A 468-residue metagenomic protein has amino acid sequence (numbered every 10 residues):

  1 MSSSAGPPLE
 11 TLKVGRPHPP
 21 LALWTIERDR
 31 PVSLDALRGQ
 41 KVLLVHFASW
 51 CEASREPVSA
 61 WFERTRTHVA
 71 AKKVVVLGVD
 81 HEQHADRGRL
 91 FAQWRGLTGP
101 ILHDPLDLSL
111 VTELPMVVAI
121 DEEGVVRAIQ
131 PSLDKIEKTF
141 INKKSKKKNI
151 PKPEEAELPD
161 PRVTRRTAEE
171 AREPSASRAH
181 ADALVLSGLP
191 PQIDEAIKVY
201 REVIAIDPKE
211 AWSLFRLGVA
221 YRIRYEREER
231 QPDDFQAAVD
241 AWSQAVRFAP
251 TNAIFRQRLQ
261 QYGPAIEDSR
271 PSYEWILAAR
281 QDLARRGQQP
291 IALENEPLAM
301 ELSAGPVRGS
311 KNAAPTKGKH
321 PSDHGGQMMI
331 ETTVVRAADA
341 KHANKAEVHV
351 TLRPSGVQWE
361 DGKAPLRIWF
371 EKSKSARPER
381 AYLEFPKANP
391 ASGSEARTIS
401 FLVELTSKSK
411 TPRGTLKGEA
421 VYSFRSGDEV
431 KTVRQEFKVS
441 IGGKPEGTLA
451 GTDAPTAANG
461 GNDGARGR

Functional and structural regions predicted by a protein language model:
M1-L34, E56, A313-T333: N-terminal "domain-start" segment that seeds a small globular fold
L21-V42, T167-E170, D339: A short beta-strand-turn-helix
Q40-V42, E56-V79: Conserved helix-turn-beta segment immediately C-terminal to the redox Cys motif in thioredoxin-like folds
H46-E63, W359-E360: Conserved redox-active cysteine motifs that mediate thiol-disulfide chemistry, especially di-cysteine Cys-X(1-2)-Cys
A71-R87, G96-P105: Thiol-based oxidoreductase modules, predominantly thioredoxin-like and allied folds used for disulfide exchange
R89-E122: Short, internal strand/loop/helix patches that form the active-site neighborhood or redox-interaction surface
E122-K198, A454-A457, R466: Thiol-/selenol-based redox modules, centered on thioredoxin-like and closely related oxidoreductase domains
S310-R468: Extracellular/lumen-exposed scaffold segments
